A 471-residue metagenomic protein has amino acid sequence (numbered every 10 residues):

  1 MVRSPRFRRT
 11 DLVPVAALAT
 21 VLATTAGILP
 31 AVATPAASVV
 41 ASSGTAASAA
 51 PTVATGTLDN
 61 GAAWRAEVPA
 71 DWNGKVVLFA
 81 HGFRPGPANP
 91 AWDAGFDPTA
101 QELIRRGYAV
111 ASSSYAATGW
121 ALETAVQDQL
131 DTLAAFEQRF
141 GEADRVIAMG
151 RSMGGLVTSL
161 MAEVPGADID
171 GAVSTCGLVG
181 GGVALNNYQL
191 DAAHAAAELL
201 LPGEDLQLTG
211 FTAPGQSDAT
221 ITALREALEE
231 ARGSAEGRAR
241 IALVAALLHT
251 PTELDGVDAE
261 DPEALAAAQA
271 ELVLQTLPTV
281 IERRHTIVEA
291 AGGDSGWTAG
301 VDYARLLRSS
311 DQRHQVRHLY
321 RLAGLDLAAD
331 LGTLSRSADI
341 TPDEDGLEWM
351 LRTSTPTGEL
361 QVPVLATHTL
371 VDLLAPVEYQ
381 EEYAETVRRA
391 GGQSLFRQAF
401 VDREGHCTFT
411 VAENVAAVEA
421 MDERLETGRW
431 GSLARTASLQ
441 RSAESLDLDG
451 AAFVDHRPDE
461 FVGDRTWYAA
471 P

Functional and structural regions predicted by a protein language model:
M1-S38: Secretory targeting and sorting signals
A37-A148, M153-P471: C-terminal His-loop and adjacent cap/lid subdomain of alpha/beta-hydrolase
